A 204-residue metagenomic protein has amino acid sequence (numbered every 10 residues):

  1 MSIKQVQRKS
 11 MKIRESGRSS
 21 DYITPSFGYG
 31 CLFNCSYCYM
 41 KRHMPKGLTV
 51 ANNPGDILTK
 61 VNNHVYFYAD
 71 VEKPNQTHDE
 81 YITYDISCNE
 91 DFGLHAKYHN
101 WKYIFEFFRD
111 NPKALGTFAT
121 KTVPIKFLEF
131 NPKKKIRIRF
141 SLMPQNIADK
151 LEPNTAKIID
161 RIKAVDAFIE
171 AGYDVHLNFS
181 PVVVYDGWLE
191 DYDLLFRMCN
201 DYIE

Functional and structural regions predicted by a protein language model:
M1-D21, S36-R139: Conserved Radical SAM active-site core
I23-C35: Cysteine-centered iron-sulfur cluster-binding motifs in ferredoxin-type domains/subunits of redox enzymes
G30-L32, P45, D91, V123-P124 (+2 more regions): Short, solvent-exposed loop/turn segments at secondary-structure junctions
T49-V50, A96-Y98, K150-N154, D186-D191: Short, solvent-exposed loop/turn segments at secondary-structure boundaries
F108, V165-F168, C199: Generic structural signal for hydrophobic
S141, N146-I147, N154, I169-W188: Conserved strand-turn element in the central/C-terminal portion of the radical SAM core barrel that lines
T155-F168: Glycine-rich S-adenosyl-L-methionine
G187-Y202: Catalytic cores of alpha/beta
